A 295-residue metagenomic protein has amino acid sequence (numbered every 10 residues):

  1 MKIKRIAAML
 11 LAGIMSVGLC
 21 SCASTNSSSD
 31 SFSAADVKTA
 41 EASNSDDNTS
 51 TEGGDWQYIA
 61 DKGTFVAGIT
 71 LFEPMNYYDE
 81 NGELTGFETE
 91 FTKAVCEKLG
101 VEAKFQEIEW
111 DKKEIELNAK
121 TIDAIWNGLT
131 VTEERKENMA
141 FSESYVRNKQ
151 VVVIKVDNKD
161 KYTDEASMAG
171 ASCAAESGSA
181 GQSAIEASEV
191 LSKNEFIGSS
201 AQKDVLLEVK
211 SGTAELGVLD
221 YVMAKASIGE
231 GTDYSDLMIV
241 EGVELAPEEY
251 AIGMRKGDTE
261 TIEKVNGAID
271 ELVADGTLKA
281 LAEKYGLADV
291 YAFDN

Functional and structural regions predicted by a protein language model:
R5, G18-A35, A40: Bacterial lipoprotein signal-peptidase II cleavage site
D30-G128: Extracytoplasmic small-molecule ligand-binding "clamshell" domains of the periplasmic binding protein/Venus flytrap
D46-G54, A180-S199, S235-V240, G267-N295: Ligand-binding clefts/hinges and TM-proximal coupling segments of bilobed small-molecule sensing domains
Y77-N81, T92-V101, A180-S200, I228-D233: Ligand-binding cleft/hinge of the Venus flytrap
E97-K98, Q106-E107, D111-A124, N138-A140 (+3 more regions): Short helices/loops that flank or line small-molecule/ion binding pockets
K112, L129-E137, A184-A187, K210-S211 (+1 more regions): A ligand-binding cleft/hinge motif common to bilobed small-molecule-binding domains
R147-I154, Y221-V222, G229-G267, A288-N295: Periplasmic-binding protein-like
I154-S172: Flexible hinge/capping segments at coil-to-helix
